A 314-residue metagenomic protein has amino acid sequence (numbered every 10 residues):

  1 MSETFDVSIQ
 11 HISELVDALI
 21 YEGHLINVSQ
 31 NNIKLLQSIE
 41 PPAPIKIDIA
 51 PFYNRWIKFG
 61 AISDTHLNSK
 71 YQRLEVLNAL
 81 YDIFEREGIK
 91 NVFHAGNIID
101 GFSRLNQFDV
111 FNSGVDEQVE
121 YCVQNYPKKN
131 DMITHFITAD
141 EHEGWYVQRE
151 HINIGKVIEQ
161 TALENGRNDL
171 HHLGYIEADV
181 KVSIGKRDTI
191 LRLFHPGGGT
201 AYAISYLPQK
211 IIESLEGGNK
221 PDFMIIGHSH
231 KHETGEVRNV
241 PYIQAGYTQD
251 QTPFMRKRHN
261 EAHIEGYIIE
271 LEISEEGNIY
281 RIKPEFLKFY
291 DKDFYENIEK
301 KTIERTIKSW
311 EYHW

Functional and structural regions predicted by a protein language model:
M1-A61: Acidic, histidine-bearing metal-coordination/catalytic regions of metal-dependent phosphoesterases
L15, L67-H172: Core catalytic region of metal-dependent phosphoesterases/phosphodiesterases, especially metallo-beta-lactamase-like
I49-G60, D179-R192, V237-V240: Beta-strand-turn-beta hairpins that frame and shape the catalytic cleft of phosphate-ester-processing enzymes
Y53-N54, R86, K90, K186 (+2 more regions): Polar, enzyme-active/binding microenvironments
G60-D64, K90-N97, I133-D140, H172-Y175 (+3 more regions): Active-site neighborhood of phospho(di)ester-bond hydrolases with catalytic His/Asp-centered motifs
Y146-Y206: An acidic, phosphate/nucleotide-engaging active-site surface
I190-R192, P196-P284: Conserved beta-sheet core of the metallophosphoesterase superfamily
I273-W314: A short C-terminal boundary segment appended to hydrolase-like catalytic domains
